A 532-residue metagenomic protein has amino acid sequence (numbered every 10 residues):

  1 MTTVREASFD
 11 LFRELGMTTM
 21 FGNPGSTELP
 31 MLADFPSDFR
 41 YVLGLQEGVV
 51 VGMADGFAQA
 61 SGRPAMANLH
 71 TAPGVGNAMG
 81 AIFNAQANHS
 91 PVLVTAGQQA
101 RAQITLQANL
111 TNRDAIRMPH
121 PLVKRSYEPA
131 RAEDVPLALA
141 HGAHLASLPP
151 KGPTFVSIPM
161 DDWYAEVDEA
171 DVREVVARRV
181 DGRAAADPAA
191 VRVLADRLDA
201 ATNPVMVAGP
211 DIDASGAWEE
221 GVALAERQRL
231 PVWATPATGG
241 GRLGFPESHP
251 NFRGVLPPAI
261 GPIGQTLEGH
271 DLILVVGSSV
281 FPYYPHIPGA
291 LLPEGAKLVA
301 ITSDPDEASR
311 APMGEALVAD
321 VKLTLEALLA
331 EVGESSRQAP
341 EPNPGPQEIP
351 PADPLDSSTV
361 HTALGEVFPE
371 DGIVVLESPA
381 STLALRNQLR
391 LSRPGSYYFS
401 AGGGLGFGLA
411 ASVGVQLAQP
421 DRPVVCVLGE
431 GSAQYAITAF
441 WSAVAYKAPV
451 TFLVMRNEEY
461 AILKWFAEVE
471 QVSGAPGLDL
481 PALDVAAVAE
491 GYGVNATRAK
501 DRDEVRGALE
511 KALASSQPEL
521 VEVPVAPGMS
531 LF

Functional and structural regions predicted by a protein language model:
M1-V332, E370, S442, P449-F452 (+2 more regions): N-terminal alpha/beta PP-like core and its mobile active-site loop of ThDP/TPP-dependent enzymes
T3-T18, N23-S26, M31-A33, P342-D421: Active-site diphosphate/adenylate-binding microenvironment
P24-G25, A96, M160, P236 (+4 more regions): Short, small-residue-rich loop/turn micro-motifs
T95, Q103-T111, P258, G264-G269 (+4 more regions): Thiamine diphosphate
L122-R125, V176-R178, P340-D353, Y492: Short glycine/proline- and acidic residue-enriched helix-loop micro-motifs that form flexible lids or anion-recognition
E133, G295-T382, A499-F532: Phosphate/pyrophosphate-binding active-site segments
V207, V375, L428: Short hydrophobic beta-strand that contains or immediately precedes a catalytic carboxylate
G209-D213, I349, G429-G431: Conserved short loop/turn motifs at secondary-structure junctions
